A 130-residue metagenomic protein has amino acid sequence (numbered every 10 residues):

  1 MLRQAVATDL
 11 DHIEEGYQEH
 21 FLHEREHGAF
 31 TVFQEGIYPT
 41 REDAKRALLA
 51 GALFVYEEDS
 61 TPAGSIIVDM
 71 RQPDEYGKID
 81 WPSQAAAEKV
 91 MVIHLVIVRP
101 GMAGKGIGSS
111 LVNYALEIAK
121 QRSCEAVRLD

Functional and structural regions predicted by a protein language model:
M1-E15: A short beta-loop-alpha structural element at the N-terminal edge of CoA-dependent acyl/N-acetyltransferase catalytic
F21-D43: Conserved GNAT-fold acetyl-CoA-binding loop/helix
R41-V55, R71-E75, V92: A short helix-loop-beta-strand connector motif used in the catalytic cores of GNAT acetyltransferases and, in some
G51-I66: Conserved beta-hairpin
I67-L95, R99-A103: Conserved acyl-donor/pantetheine-binding loop and adjacent beta-alpha core of acyl/acetyltransferases and related
V98, G104-E117: Conserved acetyl-CoA-binding loop-helix of GNAT-fold acetyltransferases
A119-D130: Conserved GNAT acetyl-CoA-binding A-motif
